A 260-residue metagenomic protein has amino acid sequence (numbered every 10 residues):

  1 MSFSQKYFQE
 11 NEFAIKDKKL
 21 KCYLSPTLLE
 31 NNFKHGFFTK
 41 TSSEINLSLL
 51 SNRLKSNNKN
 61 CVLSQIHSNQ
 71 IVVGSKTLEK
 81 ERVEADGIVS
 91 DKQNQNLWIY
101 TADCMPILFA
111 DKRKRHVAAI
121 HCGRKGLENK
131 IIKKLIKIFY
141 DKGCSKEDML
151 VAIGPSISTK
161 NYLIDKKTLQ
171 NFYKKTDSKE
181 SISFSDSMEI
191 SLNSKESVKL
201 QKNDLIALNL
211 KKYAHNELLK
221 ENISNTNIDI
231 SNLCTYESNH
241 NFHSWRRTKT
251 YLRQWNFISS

Functional and structural regions predicted by a protein language model:
M1-S260: Active-site microenvironment for binding and transforming phosphate-containing groups
